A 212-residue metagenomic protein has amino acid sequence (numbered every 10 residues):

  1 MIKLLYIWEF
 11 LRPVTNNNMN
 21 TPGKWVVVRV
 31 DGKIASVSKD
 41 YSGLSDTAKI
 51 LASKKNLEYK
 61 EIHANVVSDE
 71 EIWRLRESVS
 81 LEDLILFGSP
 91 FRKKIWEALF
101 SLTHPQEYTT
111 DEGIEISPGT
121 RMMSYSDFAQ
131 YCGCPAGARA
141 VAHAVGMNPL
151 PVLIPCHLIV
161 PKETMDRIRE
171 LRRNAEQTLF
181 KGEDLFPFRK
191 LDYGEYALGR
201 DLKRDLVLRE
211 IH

Functional and structural regions predicted by a protein language model:
M1-P135, K181-K190, D201-H212: Basic nucleic-acid-binding alpha-helical/helix-turn surface characteristic of O6-alkylguanine DNA
Y131, T164, R172-N174, R189-A197: Zn2+-dependent cytidine deaminase-like catalytic core
A136-P151: Regulatory, non-catalytic segments
V152-P161: Short Lys/Arg-enriched helix C-cap and helix-to-coil transition segments that create basic nucleic-acid-contact patches
P161-R167: Cytochrome P450 heme-iron axial ligand motif
R167-Q177, K181-D184: Short, charge-rich, low-complexity interaction segments located in flexible loops at or near secondary-structure
